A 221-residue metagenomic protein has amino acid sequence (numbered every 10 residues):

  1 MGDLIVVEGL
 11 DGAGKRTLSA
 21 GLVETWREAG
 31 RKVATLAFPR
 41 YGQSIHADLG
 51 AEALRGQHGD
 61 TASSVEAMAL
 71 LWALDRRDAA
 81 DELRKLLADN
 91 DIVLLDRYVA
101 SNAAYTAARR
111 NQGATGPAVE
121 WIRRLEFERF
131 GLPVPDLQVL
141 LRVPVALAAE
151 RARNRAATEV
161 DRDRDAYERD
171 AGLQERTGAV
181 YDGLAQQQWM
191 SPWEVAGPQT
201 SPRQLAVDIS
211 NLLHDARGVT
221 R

Functional and structural regions predicted by a protein language model:
M1-L4: Pre-Walker A (Motif I) flank of P-loop NTPase domains
V7: Hydrophobic anchor at the beta1->P-loop junction of P-loop NTPases
L10: P-loop (Walker A) phosphate-binding loop of NTP-binding proteins
A13: ATP-binding Walker
R16: Walker A/P-loop
G21-V23, A146-R221: NTP-dependent small-molecule kinase module
R31-F130: ATP-dependent small-molecule kinase phosphotransfer cores that center on conserved nucleotide phosphate-binding segments
N102-A179: A glycine- and Lys/Arg-enriched "phosphate-lid" helix/loop adjacent to the NTP-binding pocket of small-molecule kinases
